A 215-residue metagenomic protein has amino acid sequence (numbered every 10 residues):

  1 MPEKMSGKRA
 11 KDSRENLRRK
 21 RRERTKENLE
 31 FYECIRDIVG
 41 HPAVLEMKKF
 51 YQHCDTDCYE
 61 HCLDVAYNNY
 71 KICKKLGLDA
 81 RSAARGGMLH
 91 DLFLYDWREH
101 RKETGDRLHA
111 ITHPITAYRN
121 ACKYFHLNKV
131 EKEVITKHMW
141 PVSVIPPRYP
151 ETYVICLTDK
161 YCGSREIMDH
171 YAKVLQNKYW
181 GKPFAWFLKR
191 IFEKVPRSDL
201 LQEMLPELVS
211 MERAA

Functional and structural regions predicted by a protein language model:
M1-A215: Metal-dependent phosphohydrolase cores
